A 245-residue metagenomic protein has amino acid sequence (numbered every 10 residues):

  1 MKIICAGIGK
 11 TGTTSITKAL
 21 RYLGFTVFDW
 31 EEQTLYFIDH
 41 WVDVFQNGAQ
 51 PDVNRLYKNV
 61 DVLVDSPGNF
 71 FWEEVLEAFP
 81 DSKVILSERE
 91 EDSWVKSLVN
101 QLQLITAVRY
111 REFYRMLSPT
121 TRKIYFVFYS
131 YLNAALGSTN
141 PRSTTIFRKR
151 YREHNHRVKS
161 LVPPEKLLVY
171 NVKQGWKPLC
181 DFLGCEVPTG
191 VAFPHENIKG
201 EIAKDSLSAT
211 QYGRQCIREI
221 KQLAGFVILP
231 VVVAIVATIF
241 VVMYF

Functional and structural regions predicted by a protein language model:
M1-I105, C180: PAPS-dependent sulfotransferase catalytic domain
E32-H40, I85-W94, E112-F113, E153-R214: The conserved 3'-phosphoadenosine-5'-phosphosulfate
D39-D52, V99-K123, D205-R214: Ligand-binding grooves and catalytic loops that recognize ribose/phosphate and carbohydrate rings, and esterified lipid
K96-K166, Y170: PAPS-dependent sulfotransferase catalytic domain
I217-F245: Terminal signal-anchor or tail-anchor transmembrane helices that tether membrane-associated enzymes to cellular
